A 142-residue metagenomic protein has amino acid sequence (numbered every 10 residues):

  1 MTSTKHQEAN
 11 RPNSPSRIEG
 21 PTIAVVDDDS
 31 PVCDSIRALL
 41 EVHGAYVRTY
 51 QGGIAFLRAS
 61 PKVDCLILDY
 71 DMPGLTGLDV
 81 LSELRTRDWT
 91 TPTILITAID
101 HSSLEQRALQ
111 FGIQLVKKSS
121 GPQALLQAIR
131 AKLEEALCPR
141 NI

Functional and structural regions predicted by a protein language model:
M1-A24, S30, Q123-I142: Non-catalytic signal-transmission and effector/linker regions of two-component phosphorelay proteins
S30-R48: Two-component/phosphorelay signaling modules centered on CheY-like receiver
T49-C65: Acidic, metal-coordinating helix/loop segments flanking the phosphotransfer/catalytic sites of two-component signaling
Q51-G52, T76-D79: Acidic catalytic/metal-coordinating carboxylates
D69, T97: Active-site residues of response regulator receiver
M72-P73: Receiver (REC) domain active-site loop signature in two-component systems and cognate sites in sensor histidine kinases
L78-W89: Short amphipathic alpha-helix used as the core "switch/output" element in two-component signaling
D79, I99-Q123, Q127: Alpha4 helix (beta4-alpha4-beta5 surface) of REC/receiver domains from two-component response regulators
